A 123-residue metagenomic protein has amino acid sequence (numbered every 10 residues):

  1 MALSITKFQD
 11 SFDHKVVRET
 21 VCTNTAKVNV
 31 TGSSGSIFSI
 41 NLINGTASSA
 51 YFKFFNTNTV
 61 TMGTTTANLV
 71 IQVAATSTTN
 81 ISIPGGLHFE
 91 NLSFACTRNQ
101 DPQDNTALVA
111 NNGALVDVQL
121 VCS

Functional and structural regions predicted by a protein language model:
A2-S33, R98-S123: C-terminal interaction-tip segments
S4-F8, T46-A50, H88: Short loop/turn segments at connectors of secondary-structure elements within structured domains
H14-V16, V60-V70: Surface-exposed loop/edge segments in extracytoplasmic proteins
I37, S49-Y51, N91, L115: Exposed beta-strand and adjacent loop surfaces of beta-rich binding modules that mediate intermolecular recognition
F38-I40, G85-T106: Noncatalytic modules at the cell exterior or secretory-pathway interfaces, chiefly beta-strand-rich lectin/adhesion
T46-T65: Short, surface-exposed beta-strand/strand-loop-strand elements in extracellular ectodomains
I71-S77: Short proline/glycine- and polar residue-rich coil/turn motifs
T78-G85: Exposed aromatic-hydrophobic patches
